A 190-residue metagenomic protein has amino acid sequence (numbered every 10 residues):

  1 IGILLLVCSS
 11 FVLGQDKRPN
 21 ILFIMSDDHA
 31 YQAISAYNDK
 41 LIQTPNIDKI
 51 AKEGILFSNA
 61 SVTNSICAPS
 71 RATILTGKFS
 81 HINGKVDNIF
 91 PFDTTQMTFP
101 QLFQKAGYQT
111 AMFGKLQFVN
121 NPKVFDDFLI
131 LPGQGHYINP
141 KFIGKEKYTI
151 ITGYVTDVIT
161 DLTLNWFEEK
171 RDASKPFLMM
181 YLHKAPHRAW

Functional and structural regions predicted by a protein language model:
I1, F11-W190: Formylglycine-dependent sulfatase
